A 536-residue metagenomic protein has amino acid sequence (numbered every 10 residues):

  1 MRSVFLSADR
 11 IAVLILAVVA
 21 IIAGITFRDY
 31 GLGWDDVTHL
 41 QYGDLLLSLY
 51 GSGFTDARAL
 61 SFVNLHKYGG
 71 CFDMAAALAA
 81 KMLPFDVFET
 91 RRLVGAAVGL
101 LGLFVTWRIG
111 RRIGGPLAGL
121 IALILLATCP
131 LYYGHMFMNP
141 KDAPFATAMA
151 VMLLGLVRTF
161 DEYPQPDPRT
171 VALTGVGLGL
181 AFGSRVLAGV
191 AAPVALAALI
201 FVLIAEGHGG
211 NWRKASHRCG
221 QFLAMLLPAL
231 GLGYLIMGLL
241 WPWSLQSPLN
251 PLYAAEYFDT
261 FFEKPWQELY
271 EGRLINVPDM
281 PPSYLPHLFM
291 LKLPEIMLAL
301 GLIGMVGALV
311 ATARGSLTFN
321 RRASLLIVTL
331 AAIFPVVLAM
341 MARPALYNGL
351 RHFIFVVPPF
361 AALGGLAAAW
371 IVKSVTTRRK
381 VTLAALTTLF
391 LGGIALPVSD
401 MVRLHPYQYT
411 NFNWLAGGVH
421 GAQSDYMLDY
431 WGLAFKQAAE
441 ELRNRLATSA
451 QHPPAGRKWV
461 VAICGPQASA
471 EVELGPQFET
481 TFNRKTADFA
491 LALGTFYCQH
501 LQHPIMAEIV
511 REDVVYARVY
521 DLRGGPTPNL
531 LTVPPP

Functional and structural regions predicted by a protein language model:
D9-L14, T106-T128, T147, P164-L173 (+3 more regions): Transmembrane-helix signature of polytopic, membrane-embedded enzymes that assemble or transfer cell-envelope glycans
L47-S52, L65-G70, M74, K81-P84 (+7 more regions): Transmembrane-lumen/periplasm boundary regions of multi-pass, lipid-linked membrane glycan transferases
G70, M74, M82-F104, L123 (+2 more regions): Loop-to-helix entry region of an early transmembrane alpha helix in multi-pass inner-membrane enzymes
L93-I113, V151, G155, L309-A313: Transmembrane-helix motifs of polytopic, lipid-linked glycan transferases
A122-A127, A150, L154, L178 (+1 more regions): Short helix- or helix-capping micro-motifs that position conserved polar/aromatic residues at function-defining sites
H135, D142-A146, A181-V186, V190 (+2 more regions): Hydrophobic/aromatic-rich transmembrane helices and adjacent perimembrane loops
M152-V171, A205-E206: Membrane-interface transmembrane helices that cradle and orient dolichyl/undecaprenyl
G418-P536: C-terminal luminal/periplasmic domains and tails of membrane-associated envelope-modifying transferases
